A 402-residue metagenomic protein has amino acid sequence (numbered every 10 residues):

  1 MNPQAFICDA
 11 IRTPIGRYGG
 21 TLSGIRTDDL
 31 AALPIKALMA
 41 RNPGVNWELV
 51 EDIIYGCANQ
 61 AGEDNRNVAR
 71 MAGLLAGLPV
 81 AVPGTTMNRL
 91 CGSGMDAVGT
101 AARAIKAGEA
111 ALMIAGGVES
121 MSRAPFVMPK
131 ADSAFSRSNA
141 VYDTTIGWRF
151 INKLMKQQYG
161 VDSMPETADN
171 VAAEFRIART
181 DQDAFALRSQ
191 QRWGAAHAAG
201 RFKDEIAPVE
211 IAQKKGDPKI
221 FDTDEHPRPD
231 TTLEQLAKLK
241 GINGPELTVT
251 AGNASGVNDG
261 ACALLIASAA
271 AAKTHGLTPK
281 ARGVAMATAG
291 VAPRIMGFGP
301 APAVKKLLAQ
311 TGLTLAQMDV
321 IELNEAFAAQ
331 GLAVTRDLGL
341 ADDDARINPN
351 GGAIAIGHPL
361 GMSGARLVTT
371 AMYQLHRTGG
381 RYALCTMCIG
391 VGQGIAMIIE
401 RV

Functional and structural regions predicted by a protein language model:
M1-A72, A76, T167-R179, S189 (+4 more regions): Conserved active-site "lid/cap" helical segment
M1-T27, I146, T232-F298, P302 (+4 more regions): Condensing-enzyme catalytic core mediating Claisen C-C bond formation in acyl metabolism
R12-T13, G24, D28-L33, G44 (+3 more regions): N-terminal extracellular/periplasmic Venus flytrap/periplasmic-binding protein-like
I25, C57-L112, T145-W148, Q158-M164 (+4 more regions): Conserved catalytic cysteine-centered active-site region of acyl-thioester-dependent Claisen-condensing enzymes
Y55, D169, F202-E205, Q213 (+1 more regions): Active-site pocket-lining segment
M87-E119, A172-R201, A263-A270, T335-R336 (+2 more regions): Active-site-proximal alpha-helical scaffold in enzymes
L112-N170: Flexible glycine-/small-residue-enriched beta->alpha junction loops that bind anionic phosphate/pyrophosphate groups
